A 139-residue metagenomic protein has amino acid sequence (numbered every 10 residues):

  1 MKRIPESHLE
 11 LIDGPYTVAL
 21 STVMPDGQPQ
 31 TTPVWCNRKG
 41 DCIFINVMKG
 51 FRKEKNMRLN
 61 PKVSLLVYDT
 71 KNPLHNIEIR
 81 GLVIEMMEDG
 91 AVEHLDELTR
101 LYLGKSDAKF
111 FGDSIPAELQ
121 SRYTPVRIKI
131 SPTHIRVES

Functional and structural regions predicted by a protein language model:
M1-T17, P73: Extreme N-terminal tail/first-helix region
K2-R3, N76-S139: Charged, gly/pro-rich active-site loop segments
I12-D13, R58-L59, Q120-S121: Alpha-helix boundary recognition
P15-K49, M57, V63-V67, E78 (+1 more regions): Short beta-strand segments
D26-Q28, K71-P73, E118-R122: A short beta-turn/loop motif at secondary-structure boundaries
G50, P61-S64, K109-I115: Short acidic (Asp/Glu) patches
F51-K53, N72: Short, surface-exposed beta-strand-loop junctions and turns on beta-sheet-rich folds
D69-T70, P132: Short secondary-structure boundary segments
